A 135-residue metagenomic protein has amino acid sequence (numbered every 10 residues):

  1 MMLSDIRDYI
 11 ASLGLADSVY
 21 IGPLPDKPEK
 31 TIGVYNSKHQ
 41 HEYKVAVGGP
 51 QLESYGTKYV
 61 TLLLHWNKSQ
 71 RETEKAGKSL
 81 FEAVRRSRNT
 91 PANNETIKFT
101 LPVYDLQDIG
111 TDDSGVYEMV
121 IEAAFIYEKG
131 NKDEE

Functional and structural regions predicted by a protein language model:
M1-G49, S87-P91, E134-E135: Small/polar-rich, solvent-exposed N-terminal microdomains that initiate assembly or binding
L24, K38-Q40, N67-S69, I126-G130: Generic structural motif
K44, R71-T73, G130-E134: Intrinsically disordered, low-complexity acidic/polar segments
G49-S54, D112-S114: Short, solvent-exposed beta-strand/turn "edge" segments of beta-rich domains on protein surfaces
L52-K58, I97-T100: A short glycine/small-residue-enriched secondary-structure motif
S54-K68, Y117-E128: Oligomerization/assembly interface segments of phage tail-like spikes and tubes
H65-N89: Mid-chain, well-packed structural core segment of small domains
R85-K129: Acidic-leaning, charged glycine-interspersed low-complexity segments
